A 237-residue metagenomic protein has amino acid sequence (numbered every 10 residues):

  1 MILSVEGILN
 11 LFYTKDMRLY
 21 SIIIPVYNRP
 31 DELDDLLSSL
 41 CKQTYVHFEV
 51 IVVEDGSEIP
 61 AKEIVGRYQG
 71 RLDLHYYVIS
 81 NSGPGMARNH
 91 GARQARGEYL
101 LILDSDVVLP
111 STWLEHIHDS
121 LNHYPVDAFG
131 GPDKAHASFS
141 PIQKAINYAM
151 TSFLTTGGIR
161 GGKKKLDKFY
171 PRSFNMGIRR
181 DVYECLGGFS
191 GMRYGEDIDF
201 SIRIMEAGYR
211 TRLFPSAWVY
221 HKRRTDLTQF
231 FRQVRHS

Functional and structural regions predicted by a protein language model:
G7-K42: N-proximal low-complexity "stem/linker" segments adjacent to membrane-targeting elements
L37-V78: Acidic donor-binding segment of Leloir-type glycosyltransferases
I59-P60, V107-S120, I202: Acidic donor-binding/catalytic loop of UDP-sugar-dependent glycosyltransferases, especially processive GT2
I79-A95, H116, Y170-F174: Glycine-rich, basic loop-to-helix element that forms the pyrophosphate-binding segment of sugar-nucleotide handling
L100: Short aromatic/hydrophobic "clamp" motif used to bind/position activated sugar donors
T112-K144, A217-W218, K222: Conserved donor NDP-sugar-binding/catalytic core segment of glycosyltransferases
A135, T156-D181, M192-R193, D199 (+1 more regions): A recurrent flexible, glycine/aromatic-enriched loop bordering the glycosyltransferase active site that acts as
S190-S237: Catalytic donor/gating beta->alpha subdomain of glycosyltransferases that bind UDP-sugars
